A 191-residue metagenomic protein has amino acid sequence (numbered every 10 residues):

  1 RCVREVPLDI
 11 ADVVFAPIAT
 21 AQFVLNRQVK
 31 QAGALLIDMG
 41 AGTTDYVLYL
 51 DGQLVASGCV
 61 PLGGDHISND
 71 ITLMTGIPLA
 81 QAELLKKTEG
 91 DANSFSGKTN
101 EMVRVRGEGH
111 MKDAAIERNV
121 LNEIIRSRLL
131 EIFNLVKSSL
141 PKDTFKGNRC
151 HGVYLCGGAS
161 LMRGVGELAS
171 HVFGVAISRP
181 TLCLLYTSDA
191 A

Functional and structural regions predicted by a protein language model:
R1, I132-F133: Conserved phosphate-binding loops in N-terminal lobes of ATP-dependent enzymes of the actin/Hsp70/sugar-kinase
R1-L35, Q53-V55, I77-A80, L84-I124 (+4 more regions): Nucleotide/phosphate-binding catalytic cleft detector across ATP-hydrolyzing and phosphate-transferring enzymes
V3, D38, I71, V136 (+1 more regions): Residue-level signature of catalytic and energy-coupling elements of molecular machines, predominantly ATP/GTP-dependent
L36-T43, Y49-G52, P61-D65, G157-S160: A short acidic Gly-Thr/Ser loop motif
S57-C59: Residue-level detector of high-confidence beta-strand sites
S68-T75: A conserved active-site cap/scaffold subdomain adjacent to cofactor or substrate pockets
V165-L184: Catalytic phosphate/nucleotide-handling subdomain of diverse soluble enzymes
Y186-A191: Conserved small/polar residues in nucleotide/adenosyl-binding loops
